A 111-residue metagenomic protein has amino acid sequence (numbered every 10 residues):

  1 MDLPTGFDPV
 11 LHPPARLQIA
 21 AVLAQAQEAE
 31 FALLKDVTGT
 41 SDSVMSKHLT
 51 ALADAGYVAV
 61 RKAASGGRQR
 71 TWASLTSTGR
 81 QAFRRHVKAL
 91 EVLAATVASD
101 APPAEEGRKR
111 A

Functional and structural regions predicted by a protein language model:
M1-P4, A21, Q25, Q81-A111: Amphipathic alpha-helical dimerization/coiled-coil segments that flank or bridge DNA-binding/regulatory modules
D2-V44, A63-G66, R70-S74: N-terminal helix-turn-helix DNA-binding core of bacterial DNA-binding proteins
T40, A51-A53, P102-A104: Juxtamembrane/interface motifs at transmembrane-helix termini
H48: Residues within the DNA-recognition helix of helix-turn-helix
A51-S99: Charged, amphipathic alpha-helical coiled-coil/dimerization segments
